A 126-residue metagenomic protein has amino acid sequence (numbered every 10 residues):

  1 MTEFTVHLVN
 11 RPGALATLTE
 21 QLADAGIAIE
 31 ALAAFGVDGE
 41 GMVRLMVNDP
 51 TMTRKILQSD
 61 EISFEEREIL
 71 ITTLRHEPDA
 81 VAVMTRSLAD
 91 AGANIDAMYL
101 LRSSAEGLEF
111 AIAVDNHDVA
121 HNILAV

Functional and structural regions predicted by a protein language model:
M1-V126: A conserved regulatory-domain signal marking ACT and ACT-like small-molecule sensing domains and adjacent regulatory
